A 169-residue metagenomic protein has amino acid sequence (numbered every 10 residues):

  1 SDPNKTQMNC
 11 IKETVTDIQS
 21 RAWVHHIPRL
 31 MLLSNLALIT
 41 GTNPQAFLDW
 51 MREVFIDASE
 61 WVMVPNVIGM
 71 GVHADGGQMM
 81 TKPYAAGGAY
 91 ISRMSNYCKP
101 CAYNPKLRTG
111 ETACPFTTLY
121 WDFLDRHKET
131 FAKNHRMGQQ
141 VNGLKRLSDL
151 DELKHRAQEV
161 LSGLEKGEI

Functional and structural regions predicted by a protein language model:
S1-I169: C-terminal catalytic domain of photolyase/cryptochrome flavoproteins, centering on the FAD-binding pocket
